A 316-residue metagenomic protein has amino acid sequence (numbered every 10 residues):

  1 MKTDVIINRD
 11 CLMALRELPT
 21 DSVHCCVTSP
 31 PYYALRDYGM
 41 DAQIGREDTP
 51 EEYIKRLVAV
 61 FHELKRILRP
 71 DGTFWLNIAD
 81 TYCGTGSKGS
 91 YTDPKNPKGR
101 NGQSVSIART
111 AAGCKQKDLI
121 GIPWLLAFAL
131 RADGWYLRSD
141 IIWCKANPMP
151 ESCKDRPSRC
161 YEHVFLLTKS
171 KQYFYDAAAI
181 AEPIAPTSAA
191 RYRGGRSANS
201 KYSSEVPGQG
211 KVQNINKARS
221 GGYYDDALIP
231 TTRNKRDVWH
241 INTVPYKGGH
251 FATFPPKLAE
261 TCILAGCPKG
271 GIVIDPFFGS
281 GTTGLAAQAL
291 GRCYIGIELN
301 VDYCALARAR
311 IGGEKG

Functional and structural regions predicted by a protein language model:
M1-G316: Core catalytic lobe of class I
